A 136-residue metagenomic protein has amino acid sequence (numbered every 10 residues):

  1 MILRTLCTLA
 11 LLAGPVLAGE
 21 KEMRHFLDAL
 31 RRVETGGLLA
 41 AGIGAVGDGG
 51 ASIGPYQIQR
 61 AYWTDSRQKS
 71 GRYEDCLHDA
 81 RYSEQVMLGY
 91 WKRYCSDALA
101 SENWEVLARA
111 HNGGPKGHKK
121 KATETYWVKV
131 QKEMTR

Functional and structural regions predicted by a protein language model:
M1-L9: Sec-dependent signal peptide recognition, specifically the positively charged N-region followed immediately by
L9-A18: Hydrophobic h-region of N-terminal signal peptides that target proteins for export in Gram-negative bacteria
G19-R136: Catalytic glycan-binding domains that act on GlcNAc-containing polysaccharides
